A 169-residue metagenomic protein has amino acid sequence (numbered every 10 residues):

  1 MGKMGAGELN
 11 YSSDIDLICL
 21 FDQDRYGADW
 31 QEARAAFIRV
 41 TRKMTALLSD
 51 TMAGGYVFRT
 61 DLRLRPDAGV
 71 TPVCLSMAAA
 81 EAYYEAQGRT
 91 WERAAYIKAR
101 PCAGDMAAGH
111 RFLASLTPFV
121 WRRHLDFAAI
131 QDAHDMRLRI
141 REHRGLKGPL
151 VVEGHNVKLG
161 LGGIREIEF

Functional and structural regions predicted by a protein language model:
M1-F169: A nucleotide- and high-energy phosphate-metabolite-utilizing enzyme signature
